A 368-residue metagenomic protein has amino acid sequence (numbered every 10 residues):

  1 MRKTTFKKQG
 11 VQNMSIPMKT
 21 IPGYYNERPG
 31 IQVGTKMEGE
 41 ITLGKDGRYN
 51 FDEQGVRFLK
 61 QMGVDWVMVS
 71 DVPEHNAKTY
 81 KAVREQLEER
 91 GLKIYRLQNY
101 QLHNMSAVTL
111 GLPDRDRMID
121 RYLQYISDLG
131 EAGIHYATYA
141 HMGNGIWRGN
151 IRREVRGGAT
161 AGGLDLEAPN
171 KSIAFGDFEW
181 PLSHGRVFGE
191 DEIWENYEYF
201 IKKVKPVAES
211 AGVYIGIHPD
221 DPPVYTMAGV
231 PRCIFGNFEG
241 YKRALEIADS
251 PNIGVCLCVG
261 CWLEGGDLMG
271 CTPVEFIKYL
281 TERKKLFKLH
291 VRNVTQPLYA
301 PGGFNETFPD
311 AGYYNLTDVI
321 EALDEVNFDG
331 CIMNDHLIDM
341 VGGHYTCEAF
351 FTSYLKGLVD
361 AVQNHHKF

Functional and structural regions predicted by a protein language model:
R2-Q32, E88, V108, D116 (+9 more regions): Histidine-acidic metal/acid-base catalytic patches
G39-I41, P73, Y100-L102, H141-G145 (+4 more regions): Active-site-proximal loop/turn and secondary-structure-junction residues that shape catalytic pockets, frequently
E40-L59, Y80, M118-I126, C271-Y279 (+1 more regions): Short, acidic/polar
F51-D71, E131-A132, Y136: Catalytic domains of carbohydrate-active enzymes, especially glycoside hydrolases
M68-P73, S106-D120, R186-W194, F304-G312: The substrate-binding groove and active-site-proximal loops of carbohydrate-active enzymes, especially glycoside
S70-A82: Glycine-rich, proline-tolerant flexible connector loops at the mouths of alpha/beta enzymes
R96-A132, Y136-Y139, G143-R148: Acidic/aromatic-lined carbohydrate-recognition and catalytic surfaces of CAZymes acting on diverse glycans
D128-Y199: Active-site-proximal, glycine-rich beta->alpha crossover segments in alpha/beta enzymes that shape flexible
